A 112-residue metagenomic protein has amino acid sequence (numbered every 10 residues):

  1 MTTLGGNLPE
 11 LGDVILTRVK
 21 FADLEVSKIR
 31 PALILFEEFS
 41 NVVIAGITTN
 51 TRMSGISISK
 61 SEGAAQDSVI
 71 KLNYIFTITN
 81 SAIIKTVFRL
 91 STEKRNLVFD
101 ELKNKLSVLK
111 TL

Functional and structural regions predicted by a protein language model:
M1-P9: Mixed-charge, Lys/Arg-rich low-complexity intrinsically disordered regions
K20-L24: Short, charged beta-turn/beta-strand-edge "cap" motif at the junction between a beta-strand and an adjacent loop
E25-I29, I34-E62: Compact nucleic-acid interaction/catalytic patches
S61-L112: C-terminal terminal-subdomain/extension
